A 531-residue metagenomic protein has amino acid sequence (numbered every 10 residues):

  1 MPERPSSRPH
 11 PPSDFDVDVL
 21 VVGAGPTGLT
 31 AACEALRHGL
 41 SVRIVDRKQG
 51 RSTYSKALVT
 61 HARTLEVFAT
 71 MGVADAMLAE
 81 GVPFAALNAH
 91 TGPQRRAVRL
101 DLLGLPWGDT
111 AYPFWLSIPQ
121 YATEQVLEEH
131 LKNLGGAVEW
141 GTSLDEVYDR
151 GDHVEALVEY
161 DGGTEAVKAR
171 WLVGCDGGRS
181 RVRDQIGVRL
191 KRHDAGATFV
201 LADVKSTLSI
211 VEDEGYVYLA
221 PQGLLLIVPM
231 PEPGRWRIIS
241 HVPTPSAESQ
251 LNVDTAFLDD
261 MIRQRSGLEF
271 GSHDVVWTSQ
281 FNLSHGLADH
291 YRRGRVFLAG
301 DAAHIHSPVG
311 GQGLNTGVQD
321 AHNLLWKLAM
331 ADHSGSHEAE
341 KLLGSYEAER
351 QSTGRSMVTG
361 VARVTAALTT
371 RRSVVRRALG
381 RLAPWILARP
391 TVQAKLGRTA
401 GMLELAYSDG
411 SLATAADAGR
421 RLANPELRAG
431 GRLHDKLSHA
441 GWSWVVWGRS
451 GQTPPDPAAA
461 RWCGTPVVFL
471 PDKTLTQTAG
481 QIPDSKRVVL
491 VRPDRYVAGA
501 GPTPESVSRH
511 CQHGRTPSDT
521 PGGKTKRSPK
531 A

Functional and structural regions predicted by a protein language model:
M1-D18, V22, R37-H38, R47 (+8 more regions): Helical substrate-recognition/capping region of FAD-dependent monooxygenase/halogenase enzymes
F15-V17, G162-W171: Core beta-strand elements of the Rossmann-like FAD/NAD(P) dinucleotide-binding domain in flavoenzyme oxidoreductases
G28-L29: N-terminal Rossmann-fold NAD(P) dinucleotide-binding loop
L36-A57: Glycine-rich FAD pyrophosphate-binding loop
K56-K132: Active-site-adjacent segment of FAD-dependent monooxygenases/related oxidoreductases
E129, W171, C175-L283: Conserved FAD-binding catalytic core of PHBH/FMO-like flavoproteins
W140-V154: A conserved short coil-to-beta-strand element within the FAD-binding core of flavoproteins
L251-T316, E338-E340, Q351-T353, G360: FAD/FMN-dependent oxidoreductases across multiple families
